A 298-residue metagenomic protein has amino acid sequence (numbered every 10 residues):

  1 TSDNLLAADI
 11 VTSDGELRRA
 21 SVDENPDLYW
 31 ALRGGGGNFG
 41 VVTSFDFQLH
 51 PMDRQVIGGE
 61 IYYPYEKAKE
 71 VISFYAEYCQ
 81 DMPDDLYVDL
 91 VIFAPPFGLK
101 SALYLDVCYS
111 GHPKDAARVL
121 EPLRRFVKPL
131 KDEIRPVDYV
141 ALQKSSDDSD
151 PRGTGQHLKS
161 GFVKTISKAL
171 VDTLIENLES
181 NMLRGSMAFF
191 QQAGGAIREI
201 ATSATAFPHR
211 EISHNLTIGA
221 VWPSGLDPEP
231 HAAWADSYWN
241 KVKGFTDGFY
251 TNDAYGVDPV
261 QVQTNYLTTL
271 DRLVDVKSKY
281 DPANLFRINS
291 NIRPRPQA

Functional and structural regions predicted by a protein language model:
T1-A298: Soluble FAD-dependent oxygen oxidases
